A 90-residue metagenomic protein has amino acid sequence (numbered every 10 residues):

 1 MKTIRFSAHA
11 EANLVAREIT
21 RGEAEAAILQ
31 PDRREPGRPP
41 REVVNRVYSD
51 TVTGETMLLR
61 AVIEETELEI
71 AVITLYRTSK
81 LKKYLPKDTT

Functional and structural regions predicted by a protein language model:
M1-T90: Ribonuclease/tRNase effector modules and their secretory precursors
